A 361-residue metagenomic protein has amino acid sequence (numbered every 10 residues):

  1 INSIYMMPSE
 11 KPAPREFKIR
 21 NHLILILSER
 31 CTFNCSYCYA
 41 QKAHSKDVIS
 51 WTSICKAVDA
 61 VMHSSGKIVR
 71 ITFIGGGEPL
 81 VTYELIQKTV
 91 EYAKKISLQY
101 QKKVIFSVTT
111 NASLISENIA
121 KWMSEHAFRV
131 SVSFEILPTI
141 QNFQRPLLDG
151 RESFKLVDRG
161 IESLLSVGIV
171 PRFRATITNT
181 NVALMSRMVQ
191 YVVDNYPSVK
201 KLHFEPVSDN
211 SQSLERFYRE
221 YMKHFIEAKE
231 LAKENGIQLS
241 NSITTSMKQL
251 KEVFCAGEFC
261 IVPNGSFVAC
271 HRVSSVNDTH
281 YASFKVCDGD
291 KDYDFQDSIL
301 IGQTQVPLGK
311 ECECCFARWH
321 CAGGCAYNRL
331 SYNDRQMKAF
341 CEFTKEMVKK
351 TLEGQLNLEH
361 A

Functional and structural regions predicted by a protein language model:
I1-I24, S65: N-terminal [4Fe-4S]-dependent radical SAM core
I1-M7, P307-A361: Radical SAM enzyme core and accessory elements
F17-T52: Canonical Radical SAM [4Fe-4S] cluster-binding loop centered on the CxxxCxxC motif and its immediate flanking residues
K42-S45, F143-R151, L330-Y332: Short glycine-enriched, charge-decorated loop/helix-capping segments at active-site entrances that position
C55-I74, T82-V207: Radical SAM/AdoMet-radical enzyme domain recognition
T139-Q144, K200-E220, S240-V253, S274-K285: Flexible glycine/acidic-rich beta-alpha junction loops that bind and position SAM and/or redox cofactors in anaerobic
R219-M247, V273-A322: C-terminal accessory region of radical SAM enzymes
F267-V268: Hydrophobic "anchor" residues
